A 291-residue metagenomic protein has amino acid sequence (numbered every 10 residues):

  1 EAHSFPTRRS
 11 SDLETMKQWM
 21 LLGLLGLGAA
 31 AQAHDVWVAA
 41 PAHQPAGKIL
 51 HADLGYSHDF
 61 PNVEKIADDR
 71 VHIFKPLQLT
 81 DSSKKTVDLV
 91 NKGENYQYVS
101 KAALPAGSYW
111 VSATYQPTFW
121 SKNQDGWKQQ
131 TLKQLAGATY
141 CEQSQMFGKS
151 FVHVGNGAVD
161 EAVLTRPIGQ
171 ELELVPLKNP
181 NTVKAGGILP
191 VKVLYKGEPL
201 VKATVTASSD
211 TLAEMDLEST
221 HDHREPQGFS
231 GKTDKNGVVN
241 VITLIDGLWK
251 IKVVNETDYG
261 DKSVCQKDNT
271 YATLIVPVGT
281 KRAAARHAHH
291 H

Functional and structural regions predicted by a protein language model:
H3-S10: Short, small-residue-biased leader/transition segments that mark boundaries at the very start of proteins
L27-A33: Sec/Tat signal peptide C-region and signal peptidase I cleavage site
H34-H51, W127-A203, S209-M215, Q266-H290: Beta-strand-rich domain onsets/edges
H34-K92: Start-of-domain marker
P61, Q116-Q124, T257-S263: Short acidic/polar inter-strand loop motif in beta-rich domains
K75-S83, T204-S230: Short amphipathic beta-strand segments in non-cytosolic proteins
E94-Y98, R224-G247: Glycine-centered loop-to-beta-strand initiation motif
G107-F119, L248-T257: Short, aromatic- and glycine-rich surface loops/edge beta-strands on solvent-exposed regions
